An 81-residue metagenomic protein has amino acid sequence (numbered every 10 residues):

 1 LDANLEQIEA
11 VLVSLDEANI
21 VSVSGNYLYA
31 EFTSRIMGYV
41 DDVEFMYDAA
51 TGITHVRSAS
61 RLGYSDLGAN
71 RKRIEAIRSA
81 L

Functional and structural regions predicted by a protein language model:
L1-L81: Ser/Thr-rich, low-complexity intrinsically disordered terminal regions
